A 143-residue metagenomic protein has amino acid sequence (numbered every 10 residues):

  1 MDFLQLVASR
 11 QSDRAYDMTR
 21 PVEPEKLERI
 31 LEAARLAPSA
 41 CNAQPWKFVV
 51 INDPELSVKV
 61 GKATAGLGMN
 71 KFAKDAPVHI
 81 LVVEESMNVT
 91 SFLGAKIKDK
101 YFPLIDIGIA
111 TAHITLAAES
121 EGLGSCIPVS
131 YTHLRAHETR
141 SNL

Functional and structural regions predicted by a protein language model:
M1-E28, S141: Specificity-determining recognition surfaces
A34: Covalent nucleotidyltransferase
P38, A118: Hydrophobic pocket-lining residues that define ligand/cofactor binding sites across diverse proteins
N42-A110: Glycine/small-residue-rich phosphate/adenosyl-binding loop
G122: Structured binding elements
S125-V129: Short beta-strand segments at enzyme active-site cores
T132-T139: Conserved small/polar residues in nucleotide/adenosyl-binding loops
